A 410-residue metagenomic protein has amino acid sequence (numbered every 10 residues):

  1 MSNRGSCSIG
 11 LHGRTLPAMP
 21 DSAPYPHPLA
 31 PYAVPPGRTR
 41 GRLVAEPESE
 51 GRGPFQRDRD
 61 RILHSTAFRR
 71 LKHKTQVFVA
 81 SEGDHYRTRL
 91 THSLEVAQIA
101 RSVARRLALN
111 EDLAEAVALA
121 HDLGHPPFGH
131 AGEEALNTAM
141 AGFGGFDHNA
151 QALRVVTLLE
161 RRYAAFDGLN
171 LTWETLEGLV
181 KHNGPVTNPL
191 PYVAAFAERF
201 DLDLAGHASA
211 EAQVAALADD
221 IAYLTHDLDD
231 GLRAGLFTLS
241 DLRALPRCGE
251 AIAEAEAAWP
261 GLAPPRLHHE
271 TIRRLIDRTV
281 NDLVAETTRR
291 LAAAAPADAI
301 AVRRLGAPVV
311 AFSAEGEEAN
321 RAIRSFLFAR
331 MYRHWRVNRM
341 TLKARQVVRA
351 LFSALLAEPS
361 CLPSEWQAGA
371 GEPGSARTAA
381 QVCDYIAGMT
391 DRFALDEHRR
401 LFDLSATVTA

Functional and structural regions predicted by a protein language model:
L11-S93, A97-V103, E111-D112, G132 (+2 more regions): Histidine-centered, transition-metal-coordinating active-site segments
L113-A141, N149: Aspartate-rich (DDxxD/NDxxD/DxxxD) Mg2+/diphosphate-binding motifs and their adjoining helix-loop segments
